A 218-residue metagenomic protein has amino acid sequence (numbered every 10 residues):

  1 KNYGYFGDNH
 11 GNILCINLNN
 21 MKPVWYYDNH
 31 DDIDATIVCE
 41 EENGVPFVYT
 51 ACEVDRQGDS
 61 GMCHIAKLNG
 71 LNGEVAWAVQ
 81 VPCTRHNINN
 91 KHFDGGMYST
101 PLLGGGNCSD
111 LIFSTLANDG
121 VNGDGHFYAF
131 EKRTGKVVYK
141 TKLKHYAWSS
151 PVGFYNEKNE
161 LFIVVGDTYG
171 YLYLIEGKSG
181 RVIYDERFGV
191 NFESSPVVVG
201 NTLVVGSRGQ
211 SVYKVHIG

Functional and structural regions predicted by a protein language model:
K1-G218: Extracytoplasmic/lumenal domain signature
